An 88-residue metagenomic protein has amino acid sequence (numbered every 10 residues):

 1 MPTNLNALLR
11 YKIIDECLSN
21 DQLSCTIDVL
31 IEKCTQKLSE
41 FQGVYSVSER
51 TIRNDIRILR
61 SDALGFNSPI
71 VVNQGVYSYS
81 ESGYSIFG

Functional and structural regions predicted by a protein language model:
M1-G88: Short, basic/aromatic recognition patches that contact phosphate-bearing ligands
